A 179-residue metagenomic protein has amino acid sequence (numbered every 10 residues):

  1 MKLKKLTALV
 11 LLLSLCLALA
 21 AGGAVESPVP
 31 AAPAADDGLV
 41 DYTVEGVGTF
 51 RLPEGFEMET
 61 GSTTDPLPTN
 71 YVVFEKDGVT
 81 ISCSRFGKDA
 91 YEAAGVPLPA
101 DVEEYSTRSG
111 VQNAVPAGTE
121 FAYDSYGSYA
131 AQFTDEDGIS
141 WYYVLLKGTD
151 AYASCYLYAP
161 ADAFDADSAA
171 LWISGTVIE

Functional and structural regions predicted by a protein language model:
M1-V10: Bacterial N-terminal signal peptides that target proteins for export
V10-A18: Bacterial N-terminal signal peptides
L17-D36: Sec-dependent signal peptide cleavage junction
A35-D41, P66-Y71, A122-Q132: Short, hydrophobic/aromatic-rich segments at coil-to-beta transitions
G46-V96, T134-D135: Secretory pathway targeting signatures of secreted, lumenal, and periplasmic proteins
E54-G55, E75-G78, D124-G127, L145-A153 (+1 more regions): Short, solvent-exposed coil/turn segments at beta-strand boundaries
F56, A153-E179: Surface-exposed amphipathic alpha-helical segments
E104-T149: Signature of long, low-cysteine stretches enriched in small and polar/charged residues
